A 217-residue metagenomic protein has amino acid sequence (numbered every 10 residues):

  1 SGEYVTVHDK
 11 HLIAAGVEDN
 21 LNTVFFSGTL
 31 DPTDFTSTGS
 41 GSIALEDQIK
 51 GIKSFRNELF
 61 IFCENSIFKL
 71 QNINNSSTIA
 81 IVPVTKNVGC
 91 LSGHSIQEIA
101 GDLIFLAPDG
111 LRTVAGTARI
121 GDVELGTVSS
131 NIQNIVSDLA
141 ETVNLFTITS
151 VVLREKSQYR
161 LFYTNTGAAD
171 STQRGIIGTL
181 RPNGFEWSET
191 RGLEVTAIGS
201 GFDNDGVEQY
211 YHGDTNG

Functional and structural regions predicted by a protein language model:
S1-Y4: Asp-box/WD-like beta-propeller blade repeats and closely related beta-sheet repeat scaffolds
K10, D19-L21, G39, D47: Beta-propeller domains
K10-H11, E46-G217: Beta-sheet-dominated scaffold domains
G16-F35, N72: Blade/loop signatures of beta-propeller domains
T33-A44: A short helix->beta-strand "capping" segment at the edge of beta-propeller domains
